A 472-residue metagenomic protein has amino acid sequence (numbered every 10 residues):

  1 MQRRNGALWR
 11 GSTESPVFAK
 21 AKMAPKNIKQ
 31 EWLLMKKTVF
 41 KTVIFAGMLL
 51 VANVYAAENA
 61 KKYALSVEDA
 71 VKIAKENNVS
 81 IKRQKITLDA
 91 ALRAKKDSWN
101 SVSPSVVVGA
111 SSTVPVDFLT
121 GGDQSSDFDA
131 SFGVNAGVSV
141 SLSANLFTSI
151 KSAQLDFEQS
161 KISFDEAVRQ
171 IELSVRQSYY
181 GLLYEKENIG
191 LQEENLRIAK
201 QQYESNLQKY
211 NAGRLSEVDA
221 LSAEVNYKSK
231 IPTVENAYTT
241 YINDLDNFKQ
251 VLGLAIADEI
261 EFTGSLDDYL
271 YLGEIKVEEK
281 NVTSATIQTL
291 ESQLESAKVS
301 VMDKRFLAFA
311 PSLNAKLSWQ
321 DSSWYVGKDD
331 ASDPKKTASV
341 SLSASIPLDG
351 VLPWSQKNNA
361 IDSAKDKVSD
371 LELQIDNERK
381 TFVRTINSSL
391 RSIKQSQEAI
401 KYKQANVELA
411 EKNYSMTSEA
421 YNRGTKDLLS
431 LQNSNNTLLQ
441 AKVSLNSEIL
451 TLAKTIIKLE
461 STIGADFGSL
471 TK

Functional and structural regions predicted by a protein language model:
Q2-R4: Compositionally biased, intrinsically disordered low-complexity segments enriched in Pro/Arg/Gln/His
A19-K22: Short Gly/Ser/Thr- and charged-rich N-terminal loops/segments that act as flexible capping/hinge elements
I28-K37, A57-A60, E68-V71, I256 (+1 more regions): Acidic, low-complexity, intrinsically disordered peripheral segments
M35-Y55: Gram-negative bacterial Sec-dependent N-terminal signal peptides
K72-S141, K280-N359, R384: A small-residue-enriched
K82-I86, W99-N100, S141-V168, V218 (+5 more regions): Sec/SRP-type N-terminal targeting helices
Q170-T283, S389-S392, S396, L438 (+2 more regions): Periplasmic alpha-helical coiled-coil/stalk elements that build and connect Gram-negative outer-membrane
S229-L254, E408-A465: Short segments within alpha-helical structural elements
